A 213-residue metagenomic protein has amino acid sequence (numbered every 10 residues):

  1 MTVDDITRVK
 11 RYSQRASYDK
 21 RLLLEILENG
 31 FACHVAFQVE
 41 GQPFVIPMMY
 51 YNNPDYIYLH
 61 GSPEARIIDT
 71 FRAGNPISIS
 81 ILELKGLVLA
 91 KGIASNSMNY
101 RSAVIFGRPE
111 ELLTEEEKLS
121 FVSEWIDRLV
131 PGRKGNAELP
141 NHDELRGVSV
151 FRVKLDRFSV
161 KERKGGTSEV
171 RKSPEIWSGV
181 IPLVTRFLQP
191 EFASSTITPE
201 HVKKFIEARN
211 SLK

Functional and structural regions predicted by a protein language model:
M1-D4, E117-K213: C-terminal edge-of-domain segments
M1-V3, Y12-A16, K20, L24-E25 (+5 more regions): Anion-coordinating catalytic cores for phosphoryl-, nucleotidyl-, and glycosidic chemistry
V3-Y58: An N-terminal domain-cap segment
F31-C33, I46, N53-D55, A73-I77 (+3 more regions): A generic structural signal for short beta-strands and their flanking turns/coil linkers
H34-Q38, K91-I93, P109-T114, K134-N141: Short helix-to-loop capping/linker segments positioned immediately adjacent to catalytic or ligand/cofactor-binding
A36, Y51, H60, S80-L82 (+4 more regions): Residues in well-ordered beta-strands of folded domains
Q42, Y50-Y58, P63-A65, P76 (+2 more regions): Short, charged/polar surface micro-motifs in flexible loops or helix N-caps
E64-E124: Short, structured beta-strand-loop surface elements
